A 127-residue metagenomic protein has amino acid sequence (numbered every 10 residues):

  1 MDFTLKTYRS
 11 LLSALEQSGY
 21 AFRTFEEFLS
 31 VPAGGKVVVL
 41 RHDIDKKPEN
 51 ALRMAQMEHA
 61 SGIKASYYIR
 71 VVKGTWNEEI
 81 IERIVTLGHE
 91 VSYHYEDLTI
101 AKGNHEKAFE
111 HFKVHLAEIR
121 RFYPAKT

Functional and structural regions predicted by a protein language model:
M1-T127: Catalytic alpha-helical scaffold of carbohydrate-active enzymes acting on polysaccharides/glycoconjugates
